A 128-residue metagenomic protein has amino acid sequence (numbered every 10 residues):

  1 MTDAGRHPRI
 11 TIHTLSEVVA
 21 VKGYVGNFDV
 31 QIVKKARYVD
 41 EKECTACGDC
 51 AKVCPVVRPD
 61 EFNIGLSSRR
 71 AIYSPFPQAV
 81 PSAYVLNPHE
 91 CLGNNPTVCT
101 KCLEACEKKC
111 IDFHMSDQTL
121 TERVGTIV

Functional and structural regions predicted by a protein language model:
M1-H7: Short, conserved catalytic or adaptor-binding loops enriched in Gly and charged residues
R9-T11: Conserved beta-strand segments of alpha/beta enzyme cores
H13-E43, P55-I127: Non-heme iron-sulfur electron-transfer modules
